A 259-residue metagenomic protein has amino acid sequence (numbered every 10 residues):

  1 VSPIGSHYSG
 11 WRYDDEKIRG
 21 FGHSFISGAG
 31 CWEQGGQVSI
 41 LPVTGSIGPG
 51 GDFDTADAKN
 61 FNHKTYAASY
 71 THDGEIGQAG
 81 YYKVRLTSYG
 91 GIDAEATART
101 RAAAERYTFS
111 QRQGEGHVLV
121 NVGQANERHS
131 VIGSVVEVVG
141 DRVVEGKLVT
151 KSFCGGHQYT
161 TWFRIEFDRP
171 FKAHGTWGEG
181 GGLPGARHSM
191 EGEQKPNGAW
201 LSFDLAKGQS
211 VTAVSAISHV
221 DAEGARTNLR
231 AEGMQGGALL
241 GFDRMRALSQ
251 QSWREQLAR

Functional and structural regions predicted by a protein language model:
V1-R259: Accessory carbohydrate-recognition regions in carbohydrate-active enzymes
